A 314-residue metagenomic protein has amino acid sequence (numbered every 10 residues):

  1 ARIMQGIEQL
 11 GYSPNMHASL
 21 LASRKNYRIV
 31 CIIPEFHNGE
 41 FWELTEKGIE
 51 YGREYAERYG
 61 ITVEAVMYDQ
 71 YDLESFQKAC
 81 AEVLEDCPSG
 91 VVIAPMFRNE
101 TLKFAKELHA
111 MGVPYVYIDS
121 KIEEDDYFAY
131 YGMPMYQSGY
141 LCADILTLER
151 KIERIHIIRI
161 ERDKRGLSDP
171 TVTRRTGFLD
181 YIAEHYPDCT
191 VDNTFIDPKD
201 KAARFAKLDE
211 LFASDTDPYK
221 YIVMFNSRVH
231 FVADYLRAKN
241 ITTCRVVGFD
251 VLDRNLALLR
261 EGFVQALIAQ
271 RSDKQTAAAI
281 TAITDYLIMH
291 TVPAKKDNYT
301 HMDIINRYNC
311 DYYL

Functional and structural regions predicted by a protein language model:
A1-R24: N-terminal helix-turn-helix DNA-binding module of bacterial transcription factors
G6, L10, G166-L167, L179-H185 (+1 more regions): Hinge/cleft segment of the Venus flytrap/periplasmic-binding protein
A22-Q77: Helix-turn-helix/homeodomain-like alpha-helical modules used for DNA recognition and transcription-factor dimerization
I32-P34, I118, I158-I160, I305: Short hydrophobic segments within beta-strands
P34-E43, A65-S75, G132-Y140, R159-G177 (+4 more regions): Hinge/beta->alpha junction and helix N-cap segments in small-molecule ligand-binding domains
G90-H109, F178, C189-N255: Hydrophobic alpha-helical
F97-Q137, L252-R260, V264: Flexible loop/hinge segments that line or gate small-molecule binding clefts
Y130-H156, F205, N255, R271-I288: Hydrophobic alpha-helical segments within soluble ligand-binding/sensing domains
